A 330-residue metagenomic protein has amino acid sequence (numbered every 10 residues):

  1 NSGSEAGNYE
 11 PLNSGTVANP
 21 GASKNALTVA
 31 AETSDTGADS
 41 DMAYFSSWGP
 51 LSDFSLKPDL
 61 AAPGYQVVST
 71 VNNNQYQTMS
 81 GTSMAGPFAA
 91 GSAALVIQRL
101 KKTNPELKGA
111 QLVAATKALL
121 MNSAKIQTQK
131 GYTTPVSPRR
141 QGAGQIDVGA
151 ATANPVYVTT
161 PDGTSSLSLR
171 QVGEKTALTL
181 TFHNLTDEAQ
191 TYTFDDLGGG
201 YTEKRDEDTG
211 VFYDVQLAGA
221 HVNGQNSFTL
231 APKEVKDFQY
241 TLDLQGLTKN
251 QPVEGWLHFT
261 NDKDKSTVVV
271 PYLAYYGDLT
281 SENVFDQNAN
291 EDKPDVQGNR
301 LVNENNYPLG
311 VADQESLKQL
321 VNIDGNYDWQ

Functional and structural regions predicted by a protein language model:
S2-K24, A30-K57, S69-S80, K102-L107 (+1 more regions): Active-site-adjacent substrate-recognition loops and nearby beta-strands within hydrolase catalytic domains
D41, V148-Q190, D286-Q287, V296-R300 (+2 more regions): Beta-sheet-dominated interaction scaffolds and their linkers
A61-Y132: Hydrolase catalytic cores
G109-P161, F182-K204, T280-V284: Catalytic cores of secreted or luminal carbohydrate-active enzymes
V158-S166, T186-T241: Surface-exposed binding patches on compact interaction domains or structured appendages
V172-T179, L247-W256: Short, solvent-exposed loop/turn segments enriched in Ser/Thr/Gly
L185-E188, G246, K263: Short, acidic/polar linear motifs in exposed loop/turn regions
Y272-V302: Low-complexity, Pro/Ser/Thr- and charge-rich linker/hinge segments at domain boundaries
